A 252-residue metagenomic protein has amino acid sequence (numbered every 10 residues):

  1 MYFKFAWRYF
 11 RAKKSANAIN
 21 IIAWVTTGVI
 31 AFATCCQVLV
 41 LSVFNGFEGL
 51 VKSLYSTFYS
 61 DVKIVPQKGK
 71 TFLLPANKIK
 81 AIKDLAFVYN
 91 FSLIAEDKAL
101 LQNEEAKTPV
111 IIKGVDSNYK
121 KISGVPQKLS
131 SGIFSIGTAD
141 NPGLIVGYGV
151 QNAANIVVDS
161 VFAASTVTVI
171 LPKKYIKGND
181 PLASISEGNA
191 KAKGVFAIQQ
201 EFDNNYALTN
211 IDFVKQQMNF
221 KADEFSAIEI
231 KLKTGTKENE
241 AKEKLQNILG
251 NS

Functional and structural regions predicted by a protein language model:
M1, I19, S42, G46 (+3 more regions): Charged, alpha-helix-enriched surfaces in structured cytosolic catalytic cores of large nucleotide-utilizing machines
M1-C35: N-terminal Sec/SRP start-transfer signal
Y2-A6, F10, V51, Y55 (+1 more regions): Hydrophobic alpha-helical segments of integral membrane proteins, encompassing both true transmembrane helices
Y9-K13, K128, I248-N251: Conserved, well-folded catalytic cores of nucleic-acid-processing and energy-transducing macromolecular machines
C35-Q37, L41-I111, S117-K121, P126-D140: Hydrophobic, regular-secondary-structure patches
Y89, K98-K191, Q216-M218: Short acidic/glycine-enriched loop/turn elements at secondary-structure junctions
P172-S252: Mechanotransmission and gating elements of multispan inner-membrane complexes involved in transport and envelope
